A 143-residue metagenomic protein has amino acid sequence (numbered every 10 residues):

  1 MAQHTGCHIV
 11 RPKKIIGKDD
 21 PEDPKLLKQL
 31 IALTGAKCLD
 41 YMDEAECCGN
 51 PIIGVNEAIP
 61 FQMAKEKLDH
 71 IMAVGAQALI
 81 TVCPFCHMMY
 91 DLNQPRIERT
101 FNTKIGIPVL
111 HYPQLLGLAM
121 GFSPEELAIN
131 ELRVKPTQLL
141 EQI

Functional and structural regions predicted by a protein language model:
M1-I143: Iron-sulfur cluster-binding electron-transfer modules in prokaryotic oxidoreductases
